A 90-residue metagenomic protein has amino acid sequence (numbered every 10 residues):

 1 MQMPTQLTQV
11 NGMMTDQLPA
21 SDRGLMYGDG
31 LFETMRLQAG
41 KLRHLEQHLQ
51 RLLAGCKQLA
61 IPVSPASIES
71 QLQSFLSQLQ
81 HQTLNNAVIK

Functional and structural regions predicted by a protein language model:
M1-K90: Conserved alpha/beta cores of soluble small-molecule-handling proteins
